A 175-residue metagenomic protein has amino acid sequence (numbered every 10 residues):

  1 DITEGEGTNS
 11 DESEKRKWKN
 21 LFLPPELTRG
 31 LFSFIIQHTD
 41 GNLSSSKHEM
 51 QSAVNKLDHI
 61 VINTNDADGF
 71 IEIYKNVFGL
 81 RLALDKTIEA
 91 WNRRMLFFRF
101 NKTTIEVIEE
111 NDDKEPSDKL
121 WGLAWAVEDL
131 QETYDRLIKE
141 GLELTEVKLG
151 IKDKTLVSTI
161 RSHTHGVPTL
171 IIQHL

Functional and structural regions predicted by a protein language model:
D1, A67-L82: Amphipathic alpha-helical segments
D1, K56-D66, K114-E140, I160-R161: Vicinal oxygen chelate
D1-A53, L96-R99, E106, I138-L175: Vicinal oxygen chelate
F34-I71, L120-L123: N-terminal beta-strand motif that seeds the catalytic metal site of vicinal oxygen chelate
I36, I73, L96-F98, T103-K114 (+2 more regions): A structural feature that tracks compact, well-ordered secondary-structure segments with a strong bias toward
L82-L84, L144: Residue-level detector of beta-propeller blades
D85-T87, K148-L149: Short, solvent-exposed beta-strand-to-loop segments that form ligand-recognition rims of beta-rich domains
I88-F97: Beta-rich nucleic-acid/ligand-interaction surfaces
